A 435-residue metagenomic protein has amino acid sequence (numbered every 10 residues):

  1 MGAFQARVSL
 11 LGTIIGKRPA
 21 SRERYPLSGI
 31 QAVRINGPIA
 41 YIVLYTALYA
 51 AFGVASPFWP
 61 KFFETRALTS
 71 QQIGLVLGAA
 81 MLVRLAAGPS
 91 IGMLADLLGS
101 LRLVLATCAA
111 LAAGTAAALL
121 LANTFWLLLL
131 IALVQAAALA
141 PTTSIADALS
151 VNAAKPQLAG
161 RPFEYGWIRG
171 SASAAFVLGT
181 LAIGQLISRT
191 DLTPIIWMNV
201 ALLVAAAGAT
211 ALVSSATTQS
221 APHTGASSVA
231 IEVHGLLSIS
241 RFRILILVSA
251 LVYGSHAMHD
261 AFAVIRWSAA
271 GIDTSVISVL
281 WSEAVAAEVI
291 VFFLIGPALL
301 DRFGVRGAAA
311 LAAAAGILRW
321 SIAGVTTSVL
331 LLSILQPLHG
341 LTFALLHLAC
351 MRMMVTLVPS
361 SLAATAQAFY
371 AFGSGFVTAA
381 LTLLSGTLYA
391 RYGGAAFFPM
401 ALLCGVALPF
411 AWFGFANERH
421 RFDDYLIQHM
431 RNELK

Functional and structural regions predicted by a protein language model:
S28-I35, S214-I246, H429-L434: Juxtamembrane intracellular "pre-TM" segments in multi-pass secondary transporters
A32-M81, F242-L280: Helix-loop boundary and gating motifs at the non-cytosolic
T46, T115, F125-T143, A250 (+1 more regions): Hydrophobic core of transmembrane alpha-helices in multi-pass small-molecule transporters, especially MFS/SLC-type
A86-S100, I187, V291-G304, Y389: Helix-to-loop junctions at the C-terminal end of transmembrane segments in multipass secondary transporters
L103-A117, G307-I322: Structural signature of the two symmetry-related core transmembrane helices
A140-Q157, L345-P359: Intracellular juxtamembrane helix-capping segments at the cytosolic ends of symmetry-related transmembrane helices
I195-A211, A396-G414: Symmetry-related core transmembrane helices of the 12-TM Major Facilitator Superfamily/SLC fold
A364-R391: A late C-terminal transmembrane helix in Major Facilitator Superfamily
